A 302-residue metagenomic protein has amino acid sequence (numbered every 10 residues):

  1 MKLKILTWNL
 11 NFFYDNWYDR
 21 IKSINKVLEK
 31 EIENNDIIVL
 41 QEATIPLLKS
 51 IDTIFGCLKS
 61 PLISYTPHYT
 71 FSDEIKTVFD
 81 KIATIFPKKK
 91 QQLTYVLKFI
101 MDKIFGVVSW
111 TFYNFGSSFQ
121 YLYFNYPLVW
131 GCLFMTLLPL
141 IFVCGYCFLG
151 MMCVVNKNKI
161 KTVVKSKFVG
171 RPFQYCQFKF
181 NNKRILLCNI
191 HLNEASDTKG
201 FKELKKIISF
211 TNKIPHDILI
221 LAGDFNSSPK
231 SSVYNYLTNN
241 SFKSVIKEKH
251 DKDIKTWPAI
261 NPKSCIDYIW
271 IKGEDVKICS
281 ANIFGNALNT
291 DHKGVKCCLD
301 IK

Functional and structural regions predicted by a protein language model:
M1-I32, I37, I45-G56, S60-T70 (+1 more regions): Active-site regions of metal-assisted phosphoester/phosphodiester hydrolases, unifying DNase/endonuclease modules
